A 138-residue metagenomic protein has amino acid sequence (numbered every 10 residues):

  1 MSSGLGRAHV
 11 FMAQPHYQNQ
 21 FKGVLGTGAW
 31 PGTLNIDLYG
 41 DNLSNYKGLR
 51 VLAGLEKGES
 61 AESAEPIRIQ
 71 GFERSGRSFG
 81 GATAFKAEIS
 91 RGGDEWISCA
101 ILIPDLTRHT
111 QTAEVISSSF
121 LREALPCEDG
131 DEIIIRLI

Functional and structural regions predicted by a protein language model:
M1-I116, D129, I133-I135: Long, compositionally biased stretches
S117-E123: Short alpha-helix capping/helix-loop boundary micro-motifs
A124-E128: A short glycine-leucine-enriched loop at secondary-structure breakpoints that most characteristically corresponds
